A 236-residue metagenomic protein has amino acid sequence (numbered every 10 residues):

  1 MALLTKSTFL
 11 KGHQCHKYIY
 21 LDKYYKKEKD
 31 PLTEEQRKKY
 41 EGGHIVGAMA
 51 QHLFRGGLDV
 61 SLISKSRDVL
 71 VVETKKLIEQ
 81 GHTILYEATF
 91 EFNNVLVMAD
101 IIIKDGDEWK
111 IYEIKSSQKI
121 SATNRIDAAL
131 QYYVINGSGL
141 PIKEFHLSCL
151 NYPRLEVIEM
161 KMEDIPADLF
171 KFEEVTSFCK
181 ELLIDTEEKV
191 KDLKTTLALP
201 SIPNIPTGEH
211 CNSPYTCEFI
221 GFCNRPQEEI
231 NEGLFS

Functional and structural regions predicted by a protein language model:
M1-E108, N231-S236: Metal-dependent nuclease catalytic cores that hydrolyze phosphodiester bonds in DNA/RNA, characterized by
H16, L21-Y25, P31-T33, N124-I126 (+3 more regions): Generic alpha-helix signal with a bias toward terminal, lower-confidence helices and secondary-structure junctions
Y18-Y20, Y24-Y25, Y40, Y86 (+5 more regions): Sequence-level detector for tyrosine residue identity
R67-S148, Y152-E156: Well-ordered mid-protein domain cores that form the structural environment of catalytic cofactors
K119-A122, V134-I220, N224-N231: Metal-dependent nuclease catalytic regions and adjoining charged, substrate-binding loops involved in nucleic-acid end
